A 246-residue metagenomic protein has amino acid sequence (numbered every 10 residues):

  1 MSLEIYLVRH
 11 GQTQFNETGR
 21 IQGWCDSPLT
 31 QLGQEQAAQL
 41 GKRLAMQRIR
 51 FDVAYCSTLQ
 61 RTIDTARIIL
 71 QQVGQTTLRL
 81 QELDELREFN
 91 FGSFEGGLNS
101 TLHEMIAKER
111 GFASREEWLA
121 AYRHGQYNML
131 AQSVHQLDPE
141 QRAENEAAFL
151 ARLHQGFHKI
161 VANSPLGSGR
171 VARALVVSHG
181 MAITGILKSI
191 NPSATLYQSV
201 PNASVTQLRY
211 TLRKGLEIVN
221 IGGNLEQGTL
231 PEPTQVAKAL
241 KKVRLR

Functional and structural regions predicted by a protein language model:
M1-L3, F89-T101, A162-R173, T184-R246: Acidic, low-complexity terminal tails and accessory targeting/binding regions of phosphate-metabolizing enzymes
S2-L3, V8-T76: Active-site-proximal alpha-helix that buttresses catalytic centers in soluble enzyme cores
Y6, Q81-L83, V219: General small-molecule cofactor/ligand-binding pocket signal
G11, G180-M181, G222-G223: Active-site metal-binding loops of divalent metal-dependent hydrolases
K42-E116: Phosphate-coordination/substrate-recognition cap region in phosphate-metabolizing enzymes
R50-T58, G167-V177: Short glycine-rich phosphate-binding loop at a beta-alpha junction
E109-A148: Short glycine/proline- and acidic residue-enriched helix-loop micro-motifs that form flexible lids or anion-recognition
Q136-G169: A mid-sequence, solvent-exposed acidic-amphipathic segment
